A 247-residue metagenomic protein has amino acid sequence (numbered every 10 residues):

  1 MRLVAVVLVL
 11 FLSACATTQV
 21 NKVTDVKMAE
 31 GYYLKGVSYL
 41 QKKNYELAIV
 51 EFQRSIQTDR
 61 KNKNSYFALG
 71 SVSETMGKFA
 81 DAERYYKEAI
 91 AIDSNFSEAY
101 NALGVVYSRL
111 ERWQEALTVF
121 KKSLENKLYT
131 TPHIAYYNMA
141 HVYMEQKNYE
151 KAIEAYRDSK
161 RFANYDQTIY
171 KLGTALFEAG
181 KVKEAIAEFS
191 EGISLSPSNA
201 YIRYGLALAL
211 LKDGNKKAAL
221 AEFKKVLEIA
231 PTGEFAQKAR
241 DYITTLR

Functional and structural regions predicted by a protein language model:
L12-G31: Bacterial Sec signal peptide processing site at the extreme N-terminus
T24, T58, I92, N126-L128 (+3 more regions): Structural marker of alpha-solenoid helical repeat scaffolds
M28, N62, F96, T130-P132 (+3 more regions): Residue-level recognition of tetratricopeptide repeat
Y33, L40, F67, E74 (+7 more regions): Position-specific recognition of the canonical hydrophobic site in helix A of tetratricopeptide repeat
L34, A68, A102, N138 (+3 more regions): Canonical tetratricopeptide repeat
S65, A99, V106, A135 (+3 more regions): TPR alpha-solenoid repeat register
